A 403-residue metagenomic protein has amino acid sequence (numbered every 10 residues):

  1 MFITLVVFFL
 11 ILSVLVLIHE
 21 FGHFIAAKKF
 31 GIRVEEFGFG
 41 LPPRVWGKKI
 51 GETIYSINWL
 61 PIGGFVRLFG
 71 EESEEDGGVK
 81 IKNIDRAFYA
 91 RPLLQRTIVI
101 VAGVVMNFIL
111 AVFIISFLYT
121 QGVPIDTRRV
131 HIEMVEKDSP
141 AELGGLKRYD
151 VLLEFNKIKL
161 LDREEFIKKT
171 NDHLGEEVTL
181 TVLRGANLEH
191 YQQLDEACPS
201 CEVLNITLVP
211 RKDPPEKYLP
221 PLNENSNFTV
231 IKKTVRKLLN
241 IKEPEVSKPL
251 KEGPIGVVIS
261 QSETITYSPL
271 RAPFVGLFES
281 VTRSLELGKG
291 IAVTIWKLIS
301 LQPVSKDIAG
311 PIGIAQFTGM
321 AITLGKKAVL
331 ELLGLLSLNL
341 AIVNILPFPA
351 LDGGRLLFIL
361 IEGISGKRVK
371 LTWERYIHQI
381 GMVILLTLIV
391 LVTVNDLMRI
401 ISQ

Functional and structural regions predicted by a protein language model:
M1-F8, R91-I100, A328-L332: Residue-level signature of transmembrane alpha-helical entry/exit and packing/kink sites in multi-pass membrane
I3-K82, V343-S365: Small-residue-rich helix-interface/hinge motifs
L12-V16, R67, N107, L336-N344 (+1 more regions): Alpha-helical transmembrane segments of multi-pass membrane proteins
F37-G38, N58-F65, E72, T97 (+7 more regions): Hydrophobic alpha-helical segments of integral membrane proteins, encompassing both true transmembrane helices
G78-L94, M106-P303: PDZ peptide-recognition modules
W296-L301, S337-L351: Transmembrane alpha-helix interface/packing and boundary motifs in multi-pass membrane proteins, characterized by
G366-V383: Interfacial loop-to-transmembrane junctions
L391-Q403: Juxtamembrane boundary at the C-terminal end of a transmembrane helix
